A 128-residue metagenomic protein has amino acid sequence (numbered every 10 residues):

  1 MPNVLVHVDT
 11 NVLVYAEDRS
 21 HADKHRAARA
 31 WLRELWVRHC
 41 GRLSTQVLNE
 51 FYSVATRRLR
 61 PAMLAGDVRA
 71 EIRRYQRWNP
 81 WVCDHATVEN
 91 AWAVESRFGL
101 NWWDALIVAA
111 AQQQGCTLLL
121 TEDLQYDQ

Functional and structural regions predicted by a protein language model:
M1-L43, R58-G66: Short, well-structured N-terminal submotif of metal-dependent ribonuclease cores
P2-N3, R77-L124: Active-site neighborhoods of divalent-metal-dependent phosphate/nucleic-acid chemistry enzymes
D9-N11, E50, D104, D123: Acidic active-site catalytic centers that drive phospho-/nucleotidyl reactions and related ester hydrolyses
V12-V14, S53, T87, I107: Hydrophobic side chains within alpha-helical segments
R29-L32, I72, V108: Short amphipathic alpha-helical segments and helix-helix/interface helices
E34-R42, L48-E50, V54-L100: Mobile, glycine- and charge-enriched loop segments and immediately flanking short secondary-structure elements within
R42-S44, L119-L120: A structural signal for short, well-ordered beta-strand segments and their strand-loop junctions that often border
Y126-Q128: C-terminal end-helix/capping segment
